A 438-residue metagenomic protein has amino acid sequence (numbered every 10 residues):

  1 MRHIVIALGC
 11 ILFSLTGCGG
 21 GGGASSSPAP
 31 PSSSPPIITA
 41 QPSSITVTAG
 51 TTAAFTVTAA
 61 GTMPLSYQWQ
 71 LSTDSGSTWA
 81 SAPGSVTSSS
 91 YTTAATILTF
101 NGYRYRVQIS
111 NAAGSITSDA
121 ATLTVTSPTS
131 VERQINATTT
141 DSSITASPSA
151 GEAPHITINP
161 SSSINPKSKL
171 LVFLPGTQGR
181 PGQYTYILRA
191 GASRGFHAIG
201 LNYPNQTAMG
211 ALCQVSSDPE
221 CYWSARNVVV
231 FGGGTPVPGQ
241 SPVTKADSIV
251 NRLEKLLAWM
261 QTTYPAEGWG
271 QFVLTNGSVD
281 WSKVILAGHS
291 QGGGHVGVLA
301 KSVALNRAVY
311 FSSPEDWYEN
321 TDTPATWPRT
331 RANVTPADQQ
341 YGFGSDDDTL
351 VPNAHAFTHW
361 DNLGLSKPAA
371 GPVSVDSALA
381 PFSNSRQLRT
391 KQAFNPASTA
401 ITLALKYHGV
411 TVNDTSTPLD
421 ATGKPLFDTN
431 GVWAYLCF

Functional and structural regions predicted by a protein language model:
F13-I37, G114, T126-V131: Bacterial Sec-dependent N-terminal signal peptides
T39-S44: Surface-exposed, proline-enriched loop/turn segments that connect beta strands in immunoglobulin-like
G61-Q68: Solvent-exposed loop segments of extracellular immunoglobulin-like
T73-A94: Surface-exposed, flexible coil segments in extracellular/virion-facing regions
N159-S162, N306-T411, T417: The feature captures the conserved acid-bearing segment of alpha/beta-hydrolase catalytic domains
K167-G176: Short beta-strand element of the alpha/beta-hydrolase
E220-N276: Alpha/beta-hydrolase active-site loop
